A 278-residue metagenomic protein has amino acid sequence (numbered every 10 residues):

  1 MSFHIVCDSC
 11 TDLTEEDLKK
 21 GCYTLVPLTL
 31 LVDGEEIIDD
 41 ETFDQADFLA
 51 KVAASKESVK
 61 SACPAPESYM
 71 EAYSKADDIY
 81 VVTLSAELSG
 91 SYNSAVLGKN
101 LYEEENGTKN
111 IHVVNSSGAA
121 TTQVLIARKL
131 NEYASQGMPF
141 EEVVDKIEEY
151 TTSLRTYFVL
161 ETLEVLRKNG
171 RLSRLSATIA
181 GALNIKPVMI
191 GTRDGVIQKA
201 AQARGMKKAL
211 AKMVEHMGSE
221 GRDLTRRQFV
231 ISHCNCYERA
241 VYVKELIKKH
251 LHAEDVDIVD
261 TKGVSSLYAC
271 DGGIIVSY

Functional and structural regions predicted by a protein language model:
F3, I79-V81, R227-F229: Generic beta-sheet signal
F3-A62: N-terminal glycine-rich anion-binding loop in soluble enzyme alpha/beta folds
C7, T83-S85, V114-N115: Short beta-strand segments
C10-L18, Y23-T24, T29, L88-S91 (+4 more regions): Mixed-charge interfacial surface used for oligomerization/domain docking and macromolecular partner engagement
E36-E104: Class I S-adenosyl-L-methionine
K56, D77, G107, M138-P139 (+1 more regions): Residue-level recognition of short, well-ordered coil/turn positions that link secondary-structure elements
A76-D77, N106, L224, L251: A structural signal for short coil/turn segments at secondary-structure junctions
D78-V81, E104-V114, I258: Glycine/charged-rich beta-loop-alpha catalytic/anionic-binding loops adjacent to active sites
